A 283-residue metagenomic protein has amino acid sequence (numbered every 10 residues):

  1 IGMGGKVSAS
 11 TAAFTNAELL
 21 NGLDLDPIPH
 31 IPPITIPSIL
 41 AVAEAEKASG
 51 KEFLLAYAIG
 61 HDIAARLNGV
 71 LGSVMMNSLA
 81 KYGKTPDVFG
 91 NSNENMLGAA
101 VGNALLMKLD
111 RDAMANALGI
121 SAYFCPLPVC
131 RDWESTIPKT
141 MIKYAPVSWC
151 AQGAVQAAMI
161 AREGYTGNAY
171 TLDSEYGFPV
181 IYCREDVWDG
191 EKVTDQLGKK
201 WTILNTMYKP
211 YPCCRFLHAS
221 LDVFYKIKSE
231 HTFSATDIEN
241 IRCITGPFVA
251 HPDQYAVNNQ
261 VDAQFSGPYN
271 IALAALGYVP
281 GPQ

Functional and structural regions predicted by a protein language model:
I1-L204, P247-V249: N-terminal core-entry segment
I34, N93-N95, P212-L217, Q264: Conserved phosphate/anionic-ligand binding catalytic regions in large, soluble enzymes, centered on
A104, R162-T166, P212-A219, P282: Short secondary-structure transition/capping segments
Y208-K209: Membrane-water interface at loop-to-transmembrane-helix junctions
C214-Q283: Intrinsically disordered, low-complexity Ser/Thr/Pro/Gly-rich interaction regions that scaffold/cooperate
